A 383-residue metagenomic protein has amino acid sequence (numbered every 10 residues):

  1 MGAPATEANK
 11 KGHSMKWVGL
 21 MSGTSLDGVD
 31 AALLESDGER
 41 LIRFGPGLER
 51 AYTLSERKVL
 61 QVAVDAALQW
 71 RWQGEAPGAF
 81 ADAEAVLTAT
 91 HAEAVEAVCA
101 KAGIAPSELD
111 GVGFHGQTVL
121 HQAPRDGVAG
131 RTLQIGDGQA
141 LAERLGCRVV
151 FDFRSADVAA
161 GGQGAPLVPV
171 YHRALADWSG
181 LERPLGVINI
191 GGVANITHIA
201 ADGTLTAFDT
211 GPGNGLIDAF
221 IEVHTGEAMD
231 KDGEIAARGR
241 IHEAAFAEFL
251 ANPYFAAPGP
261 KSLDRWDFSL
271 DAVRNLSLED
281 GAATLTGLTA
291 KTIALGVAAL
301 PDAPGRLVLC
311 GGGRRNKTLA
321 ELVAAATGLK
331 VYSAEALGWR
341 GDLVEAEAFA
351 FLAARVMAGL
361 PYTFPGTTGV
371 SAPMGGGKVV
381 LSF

Functional and structural regions predicted by a protein language model:
H13-V18: Extreme N-terminal starter segment of soluble prokaryotic enzymes
S22, G28-L34, F44-V62, R144 (+2 more regions): Glycine-rich phosphate-binding loop plus the immediately following alpha-helix
L26, G287, Y332-F383: Glycine-rich phosphate-binding/hydrolytic loop that grips phosphoryl groups
L68-A83, E227-G233, R274-L276: Short glycine/proline- and acidic residue-enriched helix-loop micro-motifs that form flexible lids or anion-recognition
R71-G136: Short beta-strand-loop/turn "lid" adjacent to the catalytic site in phosphate-handling enzymes
P106-H115, D302-G313: Short glycine-rich phosphate-binding loop at a beta-alpha junction
E108-V170: Glycine-rich phosphate-binding loop and adjoining helix at the ATP-binding site of ATP-dependent phosphoryl-transfer
E227-G305, K317-A324: A contiguous, well-structured pocket-lining segment that forms one wall/lid of small-molecule binding clefts in soluble
